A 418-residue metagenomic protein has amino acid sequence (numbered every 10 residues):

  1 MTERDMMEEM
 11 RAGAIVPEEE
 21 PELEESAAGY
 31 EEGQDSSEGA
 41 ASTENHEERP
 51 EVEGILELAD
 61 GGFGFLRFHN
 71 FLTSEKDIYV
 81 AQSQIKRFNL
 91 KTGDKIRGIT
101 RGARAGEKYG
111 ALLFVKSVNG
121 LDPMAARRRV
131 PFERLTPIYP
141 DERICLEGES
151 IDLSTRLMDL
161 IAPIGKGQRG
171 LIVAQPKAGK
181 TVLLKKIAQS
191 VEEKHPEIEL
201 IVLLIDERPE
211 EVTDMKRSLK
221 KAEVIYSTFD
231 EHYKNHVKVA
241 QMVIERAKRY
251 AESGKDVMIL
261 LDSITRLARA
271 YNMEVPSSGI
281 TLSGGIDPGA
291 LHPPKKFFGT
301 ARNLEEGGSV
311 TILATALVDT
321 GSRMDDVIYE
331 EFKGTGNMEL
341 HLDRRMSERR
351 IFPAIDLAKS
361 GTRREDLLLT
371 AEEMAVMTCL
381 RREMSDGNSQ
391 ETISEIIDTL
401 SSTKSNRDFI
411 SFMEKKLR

Functional and structural regions predicted by a protein language model:
M1-E51, E57, G62-F63, F71-K76: Charged, low-complexity terminal tails
F63, D77, G93-K95, R143 (+1 more regions): Residue-level marker of beta-strand positions
S74-N89: Beta-strand/loop nucleic-acid-binding surfaces
T92-G106: Flexible glycine-rich surface loops and low-complexity tracts that mediate binding to linear polymers
G102-I172: P-loop NTP-binding catalytic core
G170, A178-G179, I187-R418: P-loop NTPase catalytic core
